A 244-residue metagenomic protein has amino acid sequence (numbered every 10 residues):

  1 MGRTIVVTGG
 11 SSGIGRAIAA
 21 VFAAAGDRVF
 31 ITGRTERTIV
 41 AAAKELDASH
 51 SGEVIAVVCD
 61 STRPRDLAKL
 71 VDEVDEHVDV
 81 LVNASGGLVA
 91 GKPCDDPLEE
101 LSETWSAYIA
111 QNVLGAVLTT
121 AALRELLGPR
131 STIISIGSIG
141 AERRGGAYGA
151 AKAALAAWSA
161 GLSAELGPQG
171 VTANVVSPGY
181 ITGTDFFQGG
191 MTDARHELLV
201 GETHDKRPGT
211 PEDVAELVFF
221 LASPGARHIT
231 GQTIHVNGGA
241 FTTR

Functional and structural regions predicted by a protein language model:
S11-G13, T35: Conserved glycine-rich cofactor-binding loop
D72, G87-S106, A147, Q188-M191: Conserved mid-core segment of classical short-chain dehydrogenase/reductases
E100-T104, T132-P168, Y180-I181: Catalytic loop of short-chain dehydrogenase/reductase
G167, T172, I229-G231: Short, small/polar-rich loop/turn modules that mediate ligand/substrate recognition or access, typified
P168, I181-T203, T243-R244: A glycine/serine/threonine-rich, flexible loop-to-helix segment that serves as the NAD(P) cofactor-binding "lid"
T203-V214, G225: A conserved structural motif in NAD(P)-dependent oxidoreductases
F219, T230-R244: Short C-terminal tail/terminal secondary-structure segment of NAD(P)H-dependent dehydrogenase/reductase domains
